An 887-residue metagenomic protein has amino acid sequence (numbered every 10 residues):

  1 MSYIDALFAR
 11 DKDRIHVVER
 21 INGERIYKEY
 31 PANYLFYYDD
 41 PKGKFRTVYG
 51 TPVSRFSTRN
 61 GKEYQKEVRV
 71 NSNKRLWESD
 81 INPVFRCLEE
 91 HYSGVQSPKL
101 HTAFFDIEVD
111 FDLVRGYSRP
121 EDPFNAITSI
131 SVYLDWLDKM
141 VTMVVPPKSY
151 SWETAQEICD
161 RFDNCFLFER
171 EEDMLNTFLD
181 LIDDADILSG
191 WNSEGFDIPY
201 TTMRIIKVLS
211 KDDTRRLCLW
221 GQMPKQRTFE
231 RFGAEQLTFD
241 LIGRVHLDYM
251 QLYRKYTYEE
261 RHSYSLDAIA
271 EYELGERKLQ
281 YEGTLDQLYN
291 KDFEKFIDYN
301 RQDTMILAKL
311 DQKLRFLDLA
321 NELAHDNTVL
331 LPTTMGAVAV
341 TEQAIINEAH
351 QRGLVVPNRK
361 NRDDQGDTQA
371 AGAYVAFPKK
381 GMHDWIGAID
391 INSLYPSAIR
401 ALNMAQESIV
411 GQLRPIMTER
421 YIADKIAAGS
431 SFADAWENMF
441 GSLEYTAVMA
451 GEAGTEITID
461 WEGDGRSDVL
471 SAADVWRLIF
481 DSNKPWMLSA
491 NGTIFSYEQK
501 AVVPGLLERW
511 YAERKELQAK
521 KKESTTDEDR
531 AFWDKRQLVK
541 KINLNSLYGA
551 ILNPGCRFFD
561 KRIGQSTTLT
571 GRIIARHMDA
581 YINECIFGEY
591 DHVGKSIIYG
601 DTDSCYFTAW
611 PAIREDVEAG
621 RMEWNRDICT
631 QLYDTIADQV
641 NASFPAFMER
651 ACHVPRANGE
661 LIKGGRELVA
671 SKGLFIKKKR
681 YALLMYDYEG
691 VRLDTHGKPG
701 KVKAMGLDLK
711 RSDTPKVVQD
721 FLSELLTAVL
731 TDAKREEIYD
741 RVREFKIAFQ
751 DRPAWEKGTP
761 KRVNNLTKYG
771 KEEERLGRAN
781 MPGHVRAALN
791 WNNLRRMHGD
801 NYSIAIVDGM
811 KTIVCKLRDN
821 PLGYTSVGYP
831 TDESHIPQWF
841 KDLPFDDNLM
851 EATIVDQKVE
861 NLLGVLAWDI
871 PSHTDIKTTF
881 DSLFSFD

Functional and structural regions predicted by a protein language model:
M1-D184, L217-C218, R301-Q302, I306-H325 (+6 more regions): DnaQ-like (DEDDh/DEDDy) 3′-5′ exonuclease domain used for proofreading and 3′-end trimming on nucleic acids
H16-V17, Y633-D887: C-terminal, non-catalytic extensions of nucleic-acid polymerases
M140-M143, S149-C165, E169, L188 (+2 more regions): Active-site-proximal helix-loop-helix substrate-binding element of RNase H-like nuclease domains
F178-T201: Proline-aspartate-enriched helix->loop->beta-strand connector
K278, A575-T602: Active-site palm subdomain of RNA-directed nucleic acid polymerases
D286-S431, D529-Y581, Y599, T608-W610 (+2 more regions): Common nucleic-acid-contacting/processivity interface regions adjacent to the catalytic cores of nucleic-acid enzymes
L507-S524, K540: Non-transmembrane amphipathic alpha-helical segments
C605-I636: Catalytic palm subdomain of template-directed nucleic-acid polymerases, centered on the conserved carboxylate motif
